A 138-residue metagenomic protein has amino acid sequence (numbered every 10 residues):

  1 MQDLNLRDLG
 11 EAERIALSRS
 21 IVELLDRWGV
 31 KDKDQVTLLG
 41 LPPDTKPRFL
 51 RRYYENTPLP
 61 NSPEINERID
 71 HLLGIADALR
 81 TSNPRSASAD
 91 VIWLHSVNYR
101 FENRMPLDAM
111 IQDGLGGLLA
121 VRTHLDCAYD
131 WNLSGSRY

Functional and structural regions predicted by a protein language model:
M1-Y138: Non-transmembrane "mature" sequence context
